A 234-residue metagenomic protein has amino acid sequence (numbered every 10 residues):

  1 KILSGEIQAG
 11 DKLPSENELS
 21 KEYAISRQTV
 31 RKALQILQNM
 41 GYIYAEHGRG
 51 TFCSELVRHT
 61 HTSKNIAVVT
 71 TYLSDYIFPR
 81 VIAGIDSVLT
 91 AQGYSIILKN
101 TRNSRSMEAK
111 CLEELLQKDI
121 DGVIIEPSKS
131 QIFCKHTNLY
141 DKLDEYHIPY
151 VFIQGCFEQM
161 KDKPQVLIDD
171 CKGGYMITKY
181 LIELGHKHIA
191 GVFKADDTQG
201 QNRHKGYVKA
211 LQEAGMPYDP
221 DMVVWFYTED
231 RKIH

Functional and structural regions predicted by a protein language model:
K1-T60: N-terminal helix-turn-helix DNA-binding module of bacterial transcription factors
L3-S4, M40, S87-S95, K110 (+2 more regions): Bacterial carbohydrate/catabolite-sensing allosteric modules
E16-N17, R105, C171: The beta1-alpha1 cofactor-binding region of Rossmann-like NAD(H)/NADP(H)-dependent oxidoreductases
V57-S63, E126-L139, F226-I233: Short, flexible, glycine-rich and Lys/Arg-enriched loop motifs at helix boundaries that contact anionic partners
R58-G122, K129, V208: Amphipathic helical "hinge" segments at domain boundaries
S104, S130-C134, D197-Q199: Acidic-and-aromatic substrate-binding clefts and catalytic sites of carbohydrate-active enzymes
